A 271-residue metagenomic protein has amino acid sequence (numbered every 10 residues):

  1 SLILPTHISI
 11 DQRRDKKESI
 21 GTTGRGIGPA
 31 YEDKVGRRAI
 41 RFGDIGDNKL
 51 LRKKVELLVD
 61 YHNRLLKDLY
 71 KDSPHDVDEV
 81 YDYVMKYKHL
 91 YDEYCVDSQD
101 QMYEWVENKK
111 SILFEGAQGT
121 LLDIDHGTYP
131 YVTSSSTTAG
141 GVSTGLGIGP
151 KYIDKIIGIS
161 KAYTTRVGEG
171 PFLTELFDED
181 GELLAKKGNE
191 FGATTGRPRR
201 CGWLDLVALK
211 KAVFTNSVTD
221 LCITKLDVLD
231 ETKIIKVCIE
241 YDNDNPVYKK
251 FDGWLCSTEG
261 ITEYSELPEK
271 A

Functional and structural regions predicted by a protein language model:
S1-A271: Non-transmembrane, aqueous-exposed alpha-helical and coiled segments at domain scale
